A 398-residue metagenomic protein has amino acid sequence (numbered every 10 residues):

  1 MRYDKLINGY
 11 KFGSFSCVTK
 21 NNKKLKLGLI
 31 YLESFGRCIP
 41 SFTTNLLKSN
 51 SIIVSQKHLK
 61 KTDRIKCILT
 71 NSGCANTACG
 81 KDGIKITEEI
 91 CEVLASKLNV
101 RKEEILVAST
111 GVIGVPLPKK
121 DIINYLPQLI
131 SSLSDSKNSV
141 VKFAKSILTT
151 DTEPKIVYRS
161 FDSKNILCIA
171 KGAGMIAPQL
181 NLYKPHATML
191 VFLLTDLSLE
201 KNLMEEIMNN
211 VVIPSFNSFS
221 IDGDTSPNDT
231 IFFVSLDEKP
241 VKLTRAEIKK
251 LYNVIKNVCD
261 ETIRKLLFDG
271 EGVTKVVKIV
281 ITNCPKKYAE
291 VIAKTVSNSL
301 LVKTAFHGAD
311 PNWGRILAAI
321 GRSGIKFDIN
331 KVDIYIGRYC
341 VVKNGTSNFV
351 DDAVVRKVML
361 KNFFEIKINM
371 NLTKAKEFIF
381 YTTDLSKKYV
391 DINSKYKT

Functional and structural regions predicted by a protein language model:
M1-N71, A75-I86, S96-T398: A structural signal for small-residue-enriched, beta-sheet-centric alpha/beta enzyme cores and oligomeric scaffold folds
C91: Generic structural marker for isolated residues within well-ordered, non-membrane alpha-helices of soluble domains
